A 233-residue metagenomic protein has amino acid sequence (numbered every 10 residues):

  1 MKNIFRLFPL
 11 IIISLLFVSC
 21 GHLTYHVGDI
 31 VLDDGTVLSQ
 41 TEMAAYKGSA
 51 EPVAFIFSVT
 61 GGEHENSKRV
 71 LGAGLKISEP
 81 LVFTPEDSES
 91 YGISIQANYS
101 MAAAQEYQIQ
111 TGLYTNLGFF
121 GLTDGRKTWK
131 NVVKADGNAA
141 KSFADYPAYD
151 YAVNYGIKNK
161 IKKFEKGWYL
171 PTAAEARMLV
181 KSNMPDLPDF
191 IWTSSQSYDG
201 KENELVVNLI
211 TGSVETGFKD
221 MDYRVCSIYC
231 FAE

Functional and structural regions predicted by a protein language model:
M1-S19: Sec-dependent bacterial lipoprotein signal peptides
N3-R6, I93-I95, D189: Hydrophobic transmembrane signal anchors and adjacent membrane-proximal interface regions, especially in viral
L7, A50, N183-D186: Selective for proline/serine-rich intrinsically disordered segments in cytosolic/nuclear regulatory regions
L7-I11, A44, E79, Y198 (+1 more regions): A generic structural micro-environment signature that highlights single residues at secondary-structure boundaries
C20-F164, K219-E233: Short, compositionally biased
H22-I30, V153-Y155, A173-E233: C-terminal, surface-exposed recognition/capping segments
G167: Catalytic and binding regions of secreted/periplasmic enzymes and modules that target cell-wall glycans
